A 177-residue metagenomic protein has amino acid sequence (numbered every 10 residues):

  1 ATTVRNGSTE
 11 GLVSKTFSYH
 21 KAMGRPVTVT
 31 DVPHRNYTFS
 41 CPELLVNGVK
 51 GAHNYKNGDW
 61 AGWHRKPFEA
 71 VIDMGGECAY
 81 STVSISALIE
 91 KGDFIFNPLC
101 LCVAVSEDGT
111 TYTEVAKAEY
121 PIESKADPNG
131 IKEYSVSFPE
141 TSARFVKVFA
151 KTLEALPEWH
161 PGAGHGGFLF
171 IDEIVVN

Functional and structural regions predicted by a protein language model:
T2-F68: Short, compositionally stereotyped local motifs that mark structural "simplifiers"
T3, S8, S14, S18 (+6 more regions): Generic serine detector
S14-T16, P42, P98, A118 (+1 more regions): Residue-level detector of alpha-helical recognition elements and their boundaries
K21-P26, I122-G130: Short, surface-exposed linear segments at secondary-structure transitions and domain or protein termini
V32, D108, E119-Y120: Residues that form or immediately flank small-molecule/cofactor binding pockets and catalytic motifs
L45-N47, Y120, V146: Amphipathic alpha-helical interaction segments
A52-A116, G130-N177: Aromatic, loop-rich ligand-recognition surfaces of beta-strand-rich domains
E114-S124: Solvent-exposed serine/threonine-rich low-complexity stretches and specific carbohydrate-binding patches
